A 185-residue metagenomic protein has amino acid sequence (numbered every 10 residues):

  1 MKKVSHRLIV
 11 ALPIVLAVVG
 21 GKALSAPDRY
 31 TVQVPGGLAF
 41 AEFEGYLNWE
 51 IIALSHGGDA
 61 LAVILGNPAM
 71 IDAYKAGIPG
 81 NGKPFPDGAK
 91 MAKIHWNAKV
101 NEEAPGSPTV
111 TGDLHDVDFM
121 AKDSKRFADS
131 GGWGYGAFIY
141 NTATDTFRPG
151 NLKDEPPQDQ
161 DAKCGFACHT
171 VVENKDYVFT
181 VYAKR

Functional and structural regions predicted by a protein language model:
M1-A11: Bacterial N-terminal signal peptides that target proteins for export
M1-K2, G21, A121: Generic cytosolic/nucleocytoplasmic N-terminal low-complexity/intrinsically disordered segments
V4-S5, L24, G58, A69 (+1 more regions): Residue-level detector of intrinsically disordered/flexible regions characterized by low predicted structural confidence
V10-V18: Bacterial N-terminal signal peptides
G20-A26: Sec/Tat signal peptide C-region and signal peptidase I cleavage site
A26-G58, G82-R185: Sequence context surrounding c-type heme c attachment/ligation sites in exported
V63-N81, E102-P105: N-terminal post-signal-peptidase region of extra-cytosolic proteins
